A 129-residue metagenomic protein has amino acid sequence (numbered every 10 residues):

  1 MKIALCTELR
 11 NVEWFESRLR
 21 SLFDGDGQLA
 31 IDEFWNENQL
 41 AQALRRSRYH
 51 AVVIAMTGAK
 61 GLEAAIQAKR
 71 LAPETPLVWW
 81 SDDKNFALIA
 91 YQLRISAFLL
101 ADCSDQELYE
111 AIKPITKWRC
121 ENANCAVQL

Functional and structural regions predicted by a protein language model:
M1-I3: Extreme N-terminal starter segment of soluble prokaryotic enzymes
L5-D32: Two-component/phosphorelay signaling modules centered on CheY-like receiver
L5-R10, W35-E37, I54-G58, S81-D82: Structural motif
D32-N36, F98-L100: Short acidic-hydrophobic, aromatic-tinged amphipathic segments that line or gate anion-handling sites
F34-H50: Acidic, metal-coordinating helix/loop segments flanking the phosphotransfer/catalytic sites of two-component signaling
H50-E121: CheY-like receiver
R119-L129: Short, Lys/Arg-enriched segments at the junction into DNA-binding effector domains of transcriptional regulators
